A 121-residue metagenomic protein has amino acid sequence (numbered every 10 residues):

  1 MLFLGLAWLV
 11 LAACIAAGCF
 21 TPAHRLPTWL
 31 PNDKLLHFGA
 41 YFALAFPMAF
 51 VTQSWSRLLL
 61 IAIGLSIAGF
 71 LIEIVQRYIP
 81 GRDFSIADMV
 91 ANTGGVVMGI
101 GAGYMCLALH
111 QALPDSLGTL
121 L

Functional and structural regions predicted by a protein language model:
M1-M89, T93, V97-L121: Bulky hydrophobic segments
